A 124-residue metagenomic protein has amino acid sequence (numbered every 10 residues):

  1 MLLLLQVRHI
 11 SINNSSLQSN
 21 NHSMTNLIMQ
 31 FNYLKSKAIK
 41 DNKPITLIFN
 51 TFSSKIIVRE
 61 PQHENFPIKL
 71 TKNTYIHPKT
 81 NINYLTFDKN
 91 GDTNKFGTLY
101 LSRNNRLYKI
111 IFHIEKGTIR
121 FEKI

Functional and structural regions predicted by a protein language model:
M1-I12: N-terminal single-pass transmembrane signal-anchor helix
L4, E122-I124: Short, Lys/Arg-enriched, disordered terminal segments
H9-I10, S19-N21, P61-N65: Short acidic/polar alpha-helix capping motifs at helix-coil junctions
S16-P44: Membrane-proximal N-terminal amphipathic helix
P44-N90, N94-F96, R106-L107, R120-E122: Type IV pilin-like appendage domain
Y100-F112: Short, exposed beta-strand-loop hairpins at the edges of beta-sheets in extracellular/periplasmic proteins
K116-T118: C-terminal partner/receptor-binding element of secreted or periplasmic proteins
